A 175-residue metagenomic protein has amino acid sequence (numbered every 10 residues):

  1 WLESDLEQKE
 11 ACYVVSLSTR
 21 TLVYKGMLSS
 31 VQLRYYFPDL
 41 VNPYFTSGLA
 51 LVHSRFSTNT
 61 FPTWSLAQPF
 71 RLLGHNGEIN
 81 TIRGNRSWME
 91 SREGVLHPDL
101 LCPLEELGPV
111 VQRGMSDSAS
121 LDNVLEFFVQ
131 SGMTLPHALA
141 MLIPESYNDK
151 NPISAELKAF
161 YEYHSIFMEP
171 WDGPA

Functional and structural regions predicted by a protein language model:
W1-A175: Conserved short alpha-helical segments that host acidic/polar catalytic motifs at enzyme active sites
